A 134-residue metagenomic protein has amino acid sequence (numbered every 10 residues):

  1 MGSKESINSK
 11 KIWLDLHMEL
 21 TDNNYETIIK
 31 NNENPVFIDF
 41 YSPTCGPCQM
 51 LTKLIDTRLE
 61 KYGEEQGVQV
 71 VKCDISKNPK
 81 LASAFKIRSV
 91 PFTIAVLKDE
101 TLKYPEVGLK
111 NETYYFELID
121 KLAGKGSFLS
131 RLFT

Functional and structural regions predicted by a protein language model:
M1-D15, T57, G126-T134: N-terminal targeting signals for export/organelle localization
L16-K30: Short, charged low-complexity linear segments at domain edges
E19-T21, F40, T52-L59, E64-K80: Thiol-based oxidoreductase modules, predominantly thioredoxin-like and allied folds used for disulfide exchange
E26, P79-A82: Short hydrophobic/charged patches on amphipathic alpha-helices used for structural packing and interfaces
N31-P43: Short active-site neighborhood of thiol/selenol oxidoreductases, capturing the structured segment around
T44-L51: Short, thiol/selenol-centered motifs that function as redox-active sites or metal-ligating centers
A84-R88: A short glycine-leucine-enriched loop at secondary-structure breakpoints that most characteristically corresponds
S89, I94-S130: Non-catalytic, surface beta->alpha helical segment in thiol-disulfide oxidoreductase systems
